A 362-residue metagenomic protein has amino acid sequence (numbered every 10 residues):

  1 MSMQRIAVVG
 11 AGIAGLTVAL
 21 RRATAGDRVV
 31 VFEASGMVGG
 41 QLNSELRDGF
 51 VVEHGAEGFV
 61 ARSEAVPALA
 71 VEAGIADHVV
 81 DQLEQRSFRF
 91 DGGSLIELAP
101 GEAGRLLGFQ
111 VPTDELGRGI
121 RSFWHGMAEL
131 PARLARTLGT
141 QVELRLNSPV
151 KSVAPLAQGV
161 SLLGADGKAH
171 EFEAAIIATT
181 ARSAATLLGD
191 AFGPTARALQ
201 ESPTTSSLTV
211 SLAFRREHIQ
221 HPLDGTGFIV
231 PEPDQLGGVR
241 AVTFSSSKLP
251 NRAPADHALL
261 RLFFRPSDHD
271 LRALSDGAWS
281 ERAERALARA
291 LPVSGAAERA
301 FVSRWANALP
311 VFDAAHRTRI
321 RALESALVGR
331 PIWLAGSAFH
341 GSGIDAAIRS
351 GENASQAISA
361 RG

Functional and structural regions predicted by a protein language model:
Q4-V31: N-terminal Rossmann-like FAD-binding beta1-loop-alpha1 element of flavoenzymes
I6, D27-V29, A175, A297-A300: Hydrophobic anchor at the start of a short beta-strand that flanks the dinucleotide cofactor-binding loop
I13-A14, V38, S350: Hydrophobic/small residue at the entry helix of a nucleotide-binding pocket
A23-R47: Glycine-rich FAD pyrophosphate-binding loop
D48-P112: Dinucleotide-binding Rossmann-like beta1-alpha1 core, especially the glycine-rich loop that anchors the ADP
L98-A103, V242-G362: Conserved flavin/dinucleotide-binding core of flavoenzymes
P112-A165, H170-A174: Helical element adjacent to the flavin cofactor pocket in flavoenzyme catalytic cores
K151-V160, G164-L260, R265-A273, G277 (+1 more regions): Mid-domain catalytic core of redox enzymes that form a hydrophobic substrate pocket/lid adjacent to a catalytic redox
